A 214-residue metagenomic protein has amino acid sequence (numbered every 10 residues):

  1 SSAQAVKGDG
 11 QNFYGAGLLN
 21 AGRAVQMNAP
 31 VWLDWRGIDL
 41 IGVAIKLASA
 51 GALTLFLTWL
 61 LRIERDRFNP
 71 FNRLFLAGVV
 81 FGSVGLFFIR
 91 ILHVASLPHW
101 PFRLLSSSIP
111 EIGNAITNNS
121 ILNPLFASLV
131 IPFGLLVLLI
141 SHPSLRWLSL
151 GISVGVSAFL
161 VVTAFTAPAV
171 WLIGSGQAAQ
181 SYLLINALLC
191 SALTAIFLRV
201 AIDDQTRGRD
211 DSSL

Functional and structural regions predicted by a protein language model:
S1-I63: C-terminal subdomain of the subtilisin-like protease fold in secreted/lumenal serine endopeptidases
W59-L214: Alpha-helical transmembrane segments of integral membrane proteins
